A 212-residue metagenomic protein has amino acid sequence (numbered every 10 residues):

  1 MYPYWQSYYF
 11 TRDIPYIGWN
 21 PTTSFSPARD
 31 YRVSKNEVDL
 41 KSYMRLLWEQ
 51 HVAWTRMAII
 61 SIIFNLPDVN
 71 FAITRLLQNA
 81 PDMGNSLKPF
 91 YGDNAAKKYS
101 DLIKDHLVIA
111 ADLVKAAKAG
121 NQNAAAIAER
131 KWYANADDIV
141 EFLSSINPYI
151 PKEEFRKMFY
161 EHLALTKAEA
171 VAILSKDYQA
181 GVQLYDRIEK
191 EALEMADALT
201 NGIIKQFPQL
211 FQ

Functional and structural regions predicted by a protein language model:
M1-R29: Low-complexity, compositionally biased segments in intrinsically disordered regions
R29-M44: Disorder-to-helix initiation segments
Y31-V33, R56-V69, G84-A95: Helix-loop segments that flank and shape redox-cofactor active sites
V38, E49, L87, N94-K97 (+1 more regions): Intrinsically disordered, low-complexity regions
K41, L47-I62, I73-L76, A80 (+1 more regions): C-terminal amphipathic alpha-helix
R75-D93, D101-I103: A glycine-rich, hydrophobic loop/mini-helix early in the fold
G84-Y91, A95, A110-K118, V140-S144: Membrane-helix exit/interface motif
Y99, K104-L107, L113-W132: All-alpha RGS (Regulator of G-protein Signaling) helical domain and cognate RGS-like helical scaffolds
